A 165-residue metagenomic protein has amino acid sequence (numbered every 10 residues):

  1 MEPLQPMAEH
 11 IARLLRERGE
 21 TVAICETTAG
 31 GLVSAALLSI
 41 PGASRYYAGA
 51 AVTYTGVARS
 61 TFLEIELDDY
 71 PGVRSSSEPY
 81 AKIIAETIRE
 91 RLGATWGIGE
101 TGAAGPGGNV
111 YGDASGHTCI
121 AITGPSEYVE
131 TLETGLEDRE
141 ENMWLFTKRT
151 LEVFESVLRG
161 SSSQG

Functional and structural regions predicted by a protein language model:
M1-G165: Short alpha-helical segments enriched in small residues
